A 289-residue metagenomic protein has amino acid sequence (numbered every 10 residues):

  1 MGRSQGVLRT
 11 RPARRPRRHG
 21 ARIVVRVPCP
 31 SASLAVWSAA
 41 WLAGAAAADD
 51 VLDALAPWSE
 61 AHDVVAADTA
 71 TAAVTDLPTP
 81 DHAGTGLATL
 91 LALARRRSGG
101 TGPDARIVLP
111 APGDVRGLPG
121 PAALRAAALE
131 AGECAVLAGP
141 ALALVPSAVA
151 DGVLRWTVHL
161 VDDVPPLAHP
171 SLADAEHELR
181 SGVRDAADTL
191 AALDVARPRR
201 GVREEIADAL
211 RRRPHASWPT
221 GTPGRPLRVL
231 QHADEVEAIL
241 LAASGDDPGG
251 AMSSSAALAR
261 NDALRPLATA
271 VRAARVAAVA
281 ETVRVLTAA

Functional and structural regions predicted by a protein language model:
G2-A135: N-terminal intrinsically disordered, low-complexity regulatory tails that precede a folded domain
R3, R9-R18, R22, R26 (+14 more regions): Arginine residue identity/basic-tract feature
P30, A123-R125, L167, E178 (+3 more regions): Short, flexible coil/linker segments at or flanking structured domains
A35-A45, L52-W58, H62-T71, E176-G182 (+3 more regions): Charged, low-complexity, helix-prone segments enriched in Lys/Glu/Asp/Gln
D49-D53, D63, D68, D76 (+13 more regions): Acidic-enriched, low-complexity/disordered segments with a strong bias for Aspartate over Glutamate
A88, A92-T189: Internal, hydrophobic cores of structured domains that mediate oligomerization or house catalytic pockets within large
D188-A289: Alpha-helical oligomerization segments
